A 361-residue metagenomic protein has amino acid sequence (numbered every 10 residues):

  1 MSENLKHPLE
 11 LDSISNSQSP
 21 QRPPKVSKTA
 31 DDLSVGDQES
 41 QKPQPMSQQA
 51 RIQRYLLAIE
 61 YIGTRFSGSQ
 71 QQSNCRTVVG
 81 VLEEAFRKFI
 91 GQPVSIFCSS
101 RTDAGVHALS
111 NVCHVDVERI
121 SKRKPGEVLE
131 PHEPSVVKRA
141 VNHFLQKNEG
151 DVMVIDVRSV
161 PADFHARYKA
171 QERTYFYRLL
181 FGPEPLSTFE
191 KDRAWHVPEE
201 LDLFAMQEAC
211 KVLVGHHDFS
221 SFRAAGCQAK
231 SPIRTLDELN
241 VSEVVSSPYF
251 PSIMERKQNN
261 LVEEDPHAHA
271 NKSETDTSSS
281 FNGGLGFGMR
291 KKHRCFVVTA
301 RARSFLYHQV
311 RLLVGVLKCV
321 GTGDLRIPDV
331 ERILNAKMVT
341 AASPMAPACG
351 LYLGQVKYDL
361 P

Functional and structural regions predicted by a protein language model:
S2-P361: Structured-RNA-binding interfaces characteristic of tRNA pseudouridine synthases
